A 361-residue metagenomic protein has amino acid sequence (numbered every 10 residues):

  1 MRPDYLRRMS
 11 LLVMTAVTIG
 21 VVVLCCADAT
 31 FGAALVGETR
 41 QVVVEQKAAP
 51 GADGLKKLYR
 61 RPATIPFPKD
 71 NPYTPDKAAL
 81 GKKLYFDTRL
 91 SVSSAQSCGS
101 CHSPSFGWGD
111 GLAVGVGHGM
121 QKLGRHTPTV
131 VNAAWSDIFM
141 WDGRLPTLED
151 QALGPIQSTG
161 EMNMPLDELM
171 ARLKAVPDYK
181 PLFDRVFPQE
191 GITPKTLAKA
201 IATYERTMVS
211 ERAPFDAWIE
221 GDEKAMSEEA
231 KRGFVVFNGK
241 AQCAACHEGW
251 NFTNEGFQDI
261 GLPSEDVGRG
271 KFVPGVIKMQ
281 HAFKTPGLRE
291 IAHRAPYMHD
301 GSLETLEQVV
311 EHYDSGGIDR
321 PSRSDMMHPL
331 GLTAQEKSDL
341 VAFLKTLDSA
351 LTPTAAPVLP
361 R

Functional and structural regions predicted by a protein language model:
Y5-V13, G20-R361: Periplasmic c-type cytochrome electron-transfer domains
